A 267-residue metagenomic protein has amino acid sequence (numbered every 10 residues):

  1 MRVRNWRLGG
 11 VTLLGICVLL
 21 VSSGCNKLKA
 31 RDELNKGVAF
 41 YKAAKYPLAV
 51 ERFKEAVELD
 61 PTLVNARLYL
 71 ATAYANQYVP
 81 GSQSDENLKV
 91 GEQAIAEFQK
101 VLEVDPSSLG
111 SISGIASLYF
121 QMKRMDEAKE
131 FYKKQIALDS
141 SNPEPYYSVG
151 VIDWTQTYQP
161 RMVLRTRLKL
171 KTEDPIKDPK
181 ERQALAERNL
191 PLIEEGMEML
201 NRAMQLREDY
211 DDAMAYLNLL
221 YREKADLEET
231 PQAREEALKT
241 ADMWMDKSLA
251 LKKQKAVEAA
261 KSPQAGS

Functional and structural regions predicted by a protein language model:
G24-L28: Bacterial signal peptide processing site
K29-E55, L59, V79-N87, R182: Alpha-helical segment of the N-proximal tetratricopeptide repeat
K45-P47, A75-K100, Q121, I152-R202 (+1 more regions): Short coil/linker segments at helix-helix boundaries
V50, V57, Q99-L102, I136 (+3 more regions): A conserved position within tetratricopeptide repeats
L59, V104, L138, E173-D174 (+2 more regions): Structural marker of alpha-solenoid helical repeat scaffolds
